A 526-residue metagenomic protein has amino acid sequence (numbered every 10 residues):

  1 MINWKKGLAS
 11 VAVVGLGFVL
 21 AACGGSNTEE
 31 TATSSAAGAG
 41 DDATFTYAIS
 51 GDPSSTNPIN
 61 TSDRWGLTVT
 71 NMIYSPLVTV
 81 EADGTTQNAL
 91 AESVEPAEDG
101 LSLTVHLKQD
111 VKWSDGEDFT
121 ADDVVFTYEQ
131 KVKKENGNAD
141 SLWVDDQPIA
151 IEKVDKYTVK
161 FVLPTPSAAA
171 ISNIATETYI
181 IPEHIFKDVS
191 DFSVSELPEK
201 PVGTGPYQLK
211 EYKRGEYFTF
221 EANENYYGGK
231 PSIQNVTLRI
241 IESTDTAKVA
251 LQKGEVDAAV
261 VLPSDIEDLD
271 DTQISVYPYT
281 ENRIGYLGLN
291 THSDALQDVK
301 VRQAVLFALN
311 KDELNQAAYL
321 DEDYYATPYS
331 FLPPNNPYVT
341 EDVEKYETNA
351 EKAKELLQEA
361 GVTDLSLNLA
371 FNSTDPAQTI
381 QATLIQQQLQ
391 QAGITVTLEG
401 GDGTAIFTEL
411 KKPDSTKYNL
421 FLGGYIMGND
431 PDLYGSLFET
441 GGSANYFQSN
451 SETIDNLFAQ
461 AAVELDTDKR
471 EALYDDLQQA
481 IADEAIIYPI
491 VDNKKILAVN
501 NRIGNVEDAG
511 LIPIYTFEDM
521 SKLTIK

Functional and structural regions predicted by a protein language model:
A48-P96, E129, V202: N-terminal lobe/hinge region of extracytoplasmic solute-binding protein
E95, D99, L142-F186: Surface-exposed binding/hinge segments that line and control ligand-binding clefts or catalytic entry sites
A175-K230, N235: Gly/Pro-rich hinge or "lid" segments in bacterial periplasmic/extracellular proteins
N223-E267: Ligand-site clamp/hinge motif
D270, H292, L296-N335, I380 (+1 more regions): Periplasmic-binding protein-like
D323-E359, P376-Q378: Structural transition elements
T397-G400, T404-I406, G435-N501, K526: Extracytoplasmic/peripheral linker and loop segments enriched in polar/acidic and small residues with frequent Thr/Pro
L497-K526: Long beta-strand-rich cores associated with HINT superfamily self-processing modules
